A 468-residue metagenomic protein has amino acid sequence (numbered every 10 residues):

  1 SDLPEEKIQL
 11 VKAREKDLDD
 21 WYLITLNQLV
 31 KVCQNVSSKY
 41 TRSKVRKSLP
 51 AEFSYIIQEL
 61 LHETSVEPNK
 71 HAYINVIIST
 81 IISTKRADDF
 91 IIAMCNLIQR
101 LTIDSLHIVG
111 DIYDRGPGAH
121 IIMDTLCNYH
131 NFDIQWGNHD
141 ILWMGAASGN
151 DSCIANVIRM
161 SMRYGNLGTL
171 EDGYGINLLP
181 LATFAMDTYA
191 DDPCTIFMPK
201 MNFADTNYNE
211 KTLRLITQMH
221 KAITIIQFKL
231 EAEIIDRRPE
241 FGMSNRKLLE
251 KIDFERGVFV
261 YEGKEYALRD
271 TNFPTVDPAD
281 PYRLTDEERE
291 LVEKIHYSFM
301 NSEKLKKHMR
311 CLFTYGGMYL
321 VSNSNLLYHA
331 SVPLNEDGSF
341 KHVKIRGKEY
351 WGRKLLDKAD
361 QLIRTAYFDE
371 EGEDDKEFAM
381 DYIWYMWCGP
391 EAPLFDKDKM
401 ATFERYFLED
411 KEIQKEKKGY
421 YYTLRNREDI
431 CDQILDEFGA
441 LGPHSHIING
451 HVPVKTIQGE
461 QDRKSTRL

Functional and structural regions predicted by a protein language model:
S1-L468: Feature recognizes metal-dependent phosphohydrolase scaffolds
